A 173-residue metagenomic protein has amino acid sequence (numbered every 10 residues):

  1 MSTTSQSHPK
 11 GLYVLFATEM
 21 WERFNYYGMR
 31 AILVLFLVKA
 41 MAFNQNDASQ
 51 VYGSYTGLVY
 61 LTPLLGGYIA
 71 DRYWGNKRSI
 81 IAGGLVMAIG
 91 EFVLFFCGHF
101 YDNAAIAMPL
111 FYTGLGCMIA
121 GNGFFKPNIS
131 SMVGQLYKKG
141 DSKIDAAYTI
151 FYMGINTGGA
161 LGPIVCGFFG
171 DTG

Functional and structural regions predicted by a protein language model:
M1-R23, D102-P109: Cytosolic juxtamembrane N-terminal segment immediately preceding the first transmembrane helix of multi-pass
M20, G90, A104-F125: Hydrophobic core of transmembrane alpha-helices in multi-pass small-molecule transporters, especially MFS/SLC-type
A31-V51: Short amphipathic helix-loop junctions that connect adjacent transmembrane helices in Major Facilitator Superfamily/SLC
L37-V38, I69-Y73, Y101, V165-G173: Interfacial helix-cap and linker-helix signal at transmembrane-aqueous boundaries of multi-pass secondary transporters
G53-R72, A88, K126, T157-A160: Central cavity-lining transmembrane alpha-helices of secondary-active solute carriers, predominantly the Major
L58-V59, K143-D171: Glycine-rich segments within core transmembrane alpha-helices of 12-TM secondary carriers
R72-A88, D141: Cytoplasmic membrane-interface "Motif A"-like loop-to-helix N-cap segments of 12-TM Major Facilitator Superfamily
I81-F111: C-terminal ends and interior cores of transmembrane alpha-helices in multi-pass membrane transporters/permeases
